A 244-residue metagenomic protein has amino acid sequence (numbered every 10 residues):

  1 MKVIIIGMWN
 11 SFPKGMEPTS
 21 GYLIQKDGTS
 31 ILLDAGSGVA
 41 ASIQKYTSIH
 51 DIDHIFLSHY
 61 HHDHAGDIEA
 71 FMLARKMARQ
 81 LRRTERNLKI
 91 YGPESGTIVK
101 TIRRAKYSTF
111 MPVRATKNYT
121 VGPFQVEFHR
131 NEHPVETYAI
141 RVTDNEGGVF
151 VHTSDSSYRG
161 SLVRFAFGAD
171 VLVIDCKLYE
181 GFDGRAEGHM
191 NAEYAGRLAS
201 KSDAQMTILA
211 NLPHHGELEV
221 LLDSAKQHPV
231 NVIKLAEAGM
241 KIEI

Functional and structural regions predicted by a protein language model:
M1-T47, E136-S154, V171: Conserved beta-strand hairpin/beta-sheet module of binuclear metal-dependent hydrolase folds, prominently
P13-E17, K117-E180: Active-site-proximal loop/helix segment associated with metal-binding centers of metalloenzymes
T29, A78-R79, R83-L88, S202-M206 (+1 more regions): A short helix->loop->beta-strand "cap" motif at the edges of active sites that frequently abuts
L32-G36, D53-H59, D63, D67 (+5 more regions): Active-site neighborhood of phospho(di)ester-bond hydrolases with catalytic His/Asp-centered motifs
G38-N87: Active-site metal-binding motif and surrounding structural segment of the metallo-beta-lactamase
G66-R75, K100-T101, E217-A225: Metal-dependent catalytic neighborhoods of phosphoester/phosphodiester hydrolases
R83-T137, D144-E146: Metallo-beta-lactamase
R159-K241: Cap/insert and terminal regions of metallo-dependent hydrolase folds
